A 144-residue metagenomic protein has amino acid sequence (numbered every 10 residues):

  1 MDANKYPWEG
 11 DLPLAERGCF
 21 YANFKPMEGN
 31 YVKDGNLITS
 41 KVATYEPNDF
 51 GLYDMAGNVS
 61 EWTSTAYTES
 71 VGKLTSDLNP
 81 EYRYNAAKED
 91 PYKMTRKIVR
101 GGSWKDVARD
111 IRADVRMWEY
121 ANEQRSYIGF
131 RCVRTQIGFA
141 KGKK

Functional and structural regions predicted by a protein language model:
M1-D114, Q124, K141-K144: Functional-site microenvironments in short loops/helix caps that host divalent-cation chemistry
S126-G142: Short, structured beta-strand segments at or near domain termini in extracellular proteins/domains
